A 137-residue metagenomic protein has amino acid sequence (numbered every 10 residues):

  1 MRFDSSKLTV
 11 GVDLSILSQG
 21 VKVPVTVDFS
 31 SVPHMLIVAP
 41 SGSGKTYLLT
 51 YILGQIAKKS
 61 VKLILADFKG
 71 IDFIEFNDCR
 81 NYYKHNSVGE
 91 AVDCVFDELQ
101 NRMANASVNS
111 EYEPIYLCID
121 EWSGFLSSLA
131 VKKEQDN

Functional and structural regions predicted by a protein language model:
R2-L117, S123-N137: P-loop NTPase catalytic phosphate-binding loop
